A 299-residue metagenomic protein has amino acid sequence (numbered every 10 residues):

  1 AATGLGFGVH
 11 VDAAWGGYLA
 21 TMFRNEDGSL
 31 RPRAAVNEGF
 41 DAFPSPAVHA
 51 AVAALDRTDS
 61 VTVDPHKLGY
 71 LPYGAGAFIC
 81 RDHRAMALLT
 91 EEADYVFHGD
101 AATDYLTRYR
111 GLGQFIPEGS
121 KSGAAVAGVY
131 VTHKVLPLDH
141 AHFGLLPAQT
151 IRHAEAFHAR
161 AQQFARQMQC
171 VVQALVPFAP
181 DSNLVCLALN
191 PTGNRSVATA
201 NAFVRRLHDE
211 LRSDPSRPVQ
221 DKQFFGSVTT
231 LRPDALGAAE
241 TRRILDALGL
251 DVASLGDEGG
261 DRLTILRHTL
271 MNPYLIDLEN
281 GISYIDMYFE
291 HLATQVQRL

Functional and structural regions predicted by a protein language model:
A1, A42, V197-D214, A247-G249 (+1 more regions): Well-ordered, non-membrane alpha-helical segments in soluble/globular domains
A1-G8: Active-site phosphate-binding strand-loop segment of PLP-dependent enzymes
D12: Glycine-centered flexible beta-alpha turn that most often forms the glycine-rich phosphate-binding loop
Y18, P32-N183, A188-N194: Active-site C-terminal subdomain of aminotransferase-like
R24-F40, R166, S216, F225-D257: Surface-exposed intrinsically disordered loops and tails
D94-V96, R217, D261: Long, intrinsically disordered, low-complexity transcriptional activation/regulatory regions
V171-A247: Conserved PLP-binding catalytic core of the aspartate aminotransferase-like
L236-L299: PLP-dependent enzyme catalytic core of the Aspartate aminotransferase-like
